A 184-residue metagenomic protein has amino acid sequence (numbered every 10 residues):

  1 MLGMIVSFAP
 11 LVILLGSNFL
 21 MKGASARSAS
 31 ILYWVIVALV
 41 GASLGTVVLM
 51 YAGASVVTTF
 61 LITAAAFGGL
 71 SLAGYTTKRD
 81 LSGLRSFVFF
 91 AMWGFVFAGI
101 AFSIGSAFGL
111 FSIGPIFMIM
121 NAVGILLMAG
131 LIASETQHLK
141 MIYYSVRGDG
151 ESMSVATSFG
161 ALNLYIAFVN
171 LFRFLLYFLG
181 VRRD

Functional and structural regions predicted by a protein language model:
M1-D184: A hydrophobic alpha-helical transmembrane-helix feature that marks the membrane cores and membrane-interface segments
